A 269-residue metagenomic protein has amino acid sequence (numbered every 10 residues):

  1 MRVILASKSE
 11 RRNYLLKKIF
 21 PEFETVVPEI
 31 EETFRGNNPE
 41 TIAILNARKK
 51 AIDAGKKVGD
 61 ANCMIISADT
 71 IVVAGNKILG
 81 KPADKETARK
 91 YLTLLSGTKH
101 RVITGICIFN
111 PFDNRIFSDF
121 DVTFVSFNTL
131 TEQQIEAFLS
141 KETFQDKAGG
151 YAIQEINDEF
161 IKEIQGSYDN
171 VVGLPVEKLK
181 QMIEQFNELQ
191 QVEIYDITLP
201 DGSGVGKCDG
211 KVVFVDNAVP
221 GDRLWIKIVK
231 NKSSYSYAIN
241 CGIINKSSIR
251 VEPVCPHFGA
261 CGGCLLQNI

Functional and structural regions predicted by a protein language model:
M1-P21: N-terminal beta1-alpha1 ligand-phosphate binding loop
R2-I4, P39-F186: Anionic-ligand binding patches
V3-L5, T25, V125, I194 (+1 more regions): Generic preference for hydrophobic
L15-K18, R35, K57: Short loop/helix-cap segments at secondary-structure boundaries that form the rim of catalytic
F23-F34: A short beta-strand-loop structural module common to alpha/beta enzyme folds
V27, A74, I108-N110, C208 (+2 more regions): Residue-level signal for short segments within beta-strands and strand-turn junctions of well-structured beta-sheet
E32-N37, A74-N76, L265: A short acidic, helix-capping loop that chelates divalent metal ions and anchors anionic groups
E184-I269: Non-catalytic accessory regions of SAM-dependent methyltransferases
